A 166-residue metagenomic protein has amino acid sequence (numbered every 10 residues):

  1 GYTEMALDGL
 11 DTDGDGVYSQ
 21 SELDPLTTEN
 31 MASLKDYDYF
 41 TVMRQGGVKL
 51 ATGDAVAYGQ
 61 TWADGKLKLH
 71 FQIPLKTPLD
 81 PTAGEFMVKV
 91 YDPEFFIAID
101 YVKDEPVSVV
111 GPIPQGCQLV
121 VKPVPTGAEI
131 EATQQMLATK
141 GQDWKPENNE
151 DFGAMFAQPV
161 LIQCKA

Functional and structural regions predicted by a protein language model:
Y2-P81: Structured domain cores in non-transmembrane regions
G46-A166: Mature, soluble, non-transmembrane domains
